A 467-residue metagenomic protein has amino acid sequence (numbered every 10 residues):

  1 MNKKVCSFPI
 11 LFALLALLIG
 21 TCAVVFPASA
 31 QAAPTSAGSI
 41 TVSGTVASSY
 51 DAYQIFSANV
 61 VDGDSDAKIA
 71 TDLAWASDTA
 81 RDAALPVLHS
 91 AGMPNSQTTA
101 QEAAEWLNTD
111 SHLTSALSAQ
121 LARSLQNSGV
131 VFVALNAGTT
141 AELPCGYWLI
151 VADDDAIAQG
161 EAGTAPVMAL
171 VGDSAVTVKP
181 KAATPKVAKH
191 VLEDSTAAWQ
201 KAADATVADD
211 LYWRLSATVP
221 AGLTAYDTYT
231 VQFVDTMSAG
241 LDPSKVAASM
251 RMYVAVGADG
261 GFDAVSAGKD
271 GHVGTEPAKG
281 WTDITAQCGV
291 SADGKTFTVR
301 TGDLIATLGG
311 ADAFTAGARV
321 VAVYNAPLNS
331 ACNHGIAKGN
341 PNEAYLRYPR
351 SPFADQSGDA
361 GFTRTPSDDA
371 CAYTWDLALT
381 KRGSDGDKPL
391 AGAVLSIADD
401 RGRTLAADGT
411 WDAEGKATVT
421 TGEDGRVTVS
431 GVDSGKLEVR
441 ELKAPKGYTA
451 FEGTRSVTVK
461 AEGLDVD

Functional and structural regions predicted by a protein language model:
M1-D467: Solvent-exposed loop/turn and edge beta-strand elements of beta-rich ligand-binding domains
